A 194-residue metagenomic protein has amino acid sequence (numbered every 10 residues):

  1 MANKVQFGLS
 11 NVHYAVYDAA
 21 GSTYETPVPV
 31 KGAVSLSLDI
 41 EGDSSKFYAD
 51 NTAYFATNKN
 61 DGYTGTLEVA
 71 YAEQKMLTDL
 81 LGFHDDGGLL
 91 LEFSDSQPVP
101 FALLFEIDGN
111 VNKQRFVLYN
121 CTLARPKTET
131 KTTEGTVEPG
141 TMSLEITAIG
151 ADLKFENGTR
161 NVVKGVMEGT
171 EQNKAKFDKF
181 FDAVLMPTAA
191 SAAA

Functional and structural regions predicted by a protein language model:
M1-L77, L123-T136, T141: Solvent-exposed edge beta-strands and adjacent loop segments that serve as assembly or binding interfaces
F7, A20, K31, E41 (+7 more regions): Feature targets compositionally biased, intrinsically disordered low-complexity regions with long contiguous runs
F7, I40, F47, S94 (+3 more regions): Short linear sequence motifs
S10-Y14, K113, T147-L153: Short secondary-structure transition/capping segments
N11, Y24, S35, S45 (+4 more regions): Polar low-complexity intrinsically disordered regions enriched in Ser/Thr and small residues
E25-V30, R115-C121, T159-E168: Short amphipathic beta-strand/extended segments with alternating polar/hydrophobic composition
F55-Y119: Structured, beta-strand-rich domain cores that present glycine/charged loop surfaces used to bind extended ligands
P126-A194: Mixed-charge, glycine-accented linear interaction segment located at domain edges/termini
